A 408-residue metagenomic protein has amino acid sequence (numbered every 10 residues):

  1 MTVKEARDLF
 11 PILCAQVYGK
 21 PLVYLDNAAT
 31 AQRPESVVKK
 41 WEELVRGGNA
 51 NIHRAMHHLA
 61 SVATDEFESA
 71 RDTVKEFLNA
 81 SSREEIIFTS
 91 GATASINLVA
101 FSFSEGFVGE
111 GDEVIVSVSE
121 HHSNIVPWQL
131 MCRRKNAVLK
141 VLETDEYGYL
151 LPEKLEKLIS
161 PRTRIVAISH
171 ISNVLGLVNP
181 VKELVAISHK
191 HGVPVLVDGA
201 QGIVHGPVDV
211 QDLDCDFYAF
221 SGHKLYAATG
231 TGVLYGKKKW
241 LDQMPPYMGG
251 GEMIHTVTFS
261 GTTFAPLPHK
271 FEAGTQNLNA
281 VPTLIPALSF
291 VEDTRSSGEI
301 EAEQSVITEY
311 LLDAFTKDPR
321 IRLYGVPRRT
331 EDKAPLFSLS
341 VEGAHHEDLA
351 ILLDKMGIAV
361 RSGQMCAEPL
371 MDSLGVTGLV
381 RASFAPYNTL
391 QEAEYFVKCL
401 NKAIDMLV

Functional and structural regions predicted by a protein language model:
M1-V408: Pyridoxal 5′-phosphate
